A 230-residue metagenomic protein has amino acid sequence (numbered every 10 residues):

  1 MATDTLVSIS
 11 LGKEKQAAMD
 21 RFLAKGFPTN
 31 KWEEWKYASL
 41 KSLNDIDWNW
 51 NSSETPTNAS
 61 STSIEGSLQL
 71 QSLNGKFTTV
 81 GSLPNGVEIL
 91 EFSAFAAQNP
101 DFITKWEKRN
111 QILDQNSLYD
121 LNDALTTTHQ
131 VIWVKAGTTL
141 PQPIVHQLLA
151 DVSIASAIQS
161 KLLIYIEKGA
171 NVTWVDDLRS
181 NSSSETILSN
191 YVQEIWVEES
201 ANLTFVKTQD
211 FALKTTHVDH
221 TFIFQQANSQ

Functional and structural regions predicted by a protein language model:
M1-D123: N-terminal amphipathic, basic helical "cap/leader" segment at the start of enzyme domains
N99-Q230: Conserved beta-strand/loop scaffold segments within soluble protein domains that form the structured core and edges
